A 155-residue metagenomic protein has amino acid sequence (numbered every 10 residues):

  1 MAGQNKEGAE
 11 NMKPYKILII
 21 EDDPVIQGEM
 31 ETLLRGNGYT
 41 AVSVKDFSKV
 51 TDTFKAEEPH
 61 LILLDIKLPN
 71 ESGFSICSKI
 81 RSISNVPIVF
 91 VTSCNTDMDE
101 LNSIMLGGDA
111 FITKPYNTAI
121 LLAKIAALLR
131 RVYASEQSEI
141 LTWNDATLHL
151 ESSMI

Functional and structural regions predicted by a protein language model:
A2-V132: N-terminal/domain-start alpha-helical segments
Y15-K16, A127-I155: Short, Lys/Arg-enriched segments at the junction into DNA-binding effector domains of transcriptional regulators
